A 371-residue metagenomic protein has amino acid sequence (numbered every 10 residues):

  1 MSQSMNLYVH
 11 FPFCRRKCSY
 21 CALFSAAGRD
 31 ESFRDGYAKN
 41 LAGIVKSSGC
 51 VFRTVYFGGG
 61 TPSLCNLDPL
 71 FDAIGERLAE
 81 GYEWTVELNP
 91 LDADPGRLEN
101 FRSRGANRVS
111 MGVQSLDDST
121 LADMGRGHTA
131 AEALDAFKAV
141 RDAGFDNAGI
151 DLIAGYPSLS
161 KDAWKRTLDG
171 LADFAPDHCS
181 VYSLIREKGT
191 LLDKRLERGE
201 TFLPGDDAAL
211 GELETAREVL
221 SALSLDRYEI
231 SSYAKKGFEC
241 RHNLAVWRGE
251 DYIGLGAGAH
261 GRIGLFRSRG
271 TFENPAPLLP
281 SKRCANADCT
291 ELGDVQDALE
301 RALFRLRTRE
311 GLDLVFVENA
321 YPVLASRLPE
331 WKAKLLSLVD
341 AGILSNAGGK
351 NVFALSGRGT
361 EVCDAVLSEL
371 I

Functional and structural regions predicted by a protein language model:
S2-N6, S25-S48, R53-V323: C-terminal scaffold of the Radical SAM
V9: Conserved N-terminal Rossmann-fold NAD(P)-binding element of oxidoreductases
P12-S25: Local cysteine-cluster metal-coordination motifs and their immediate loop/turn environment, predominantly Fe-S cluster
L324-V339: Short amphipathic alpha-helical interaction segments
V339-G349: A short, conserved structural fragment
N351-S356: Minor-groove-contacting beta-hairpin "wing" of winged helix-turn-helix DNA-binding domains
R358-I371: Short, amphipathic alpha-helical interaction segments positioned at domain boundaries
